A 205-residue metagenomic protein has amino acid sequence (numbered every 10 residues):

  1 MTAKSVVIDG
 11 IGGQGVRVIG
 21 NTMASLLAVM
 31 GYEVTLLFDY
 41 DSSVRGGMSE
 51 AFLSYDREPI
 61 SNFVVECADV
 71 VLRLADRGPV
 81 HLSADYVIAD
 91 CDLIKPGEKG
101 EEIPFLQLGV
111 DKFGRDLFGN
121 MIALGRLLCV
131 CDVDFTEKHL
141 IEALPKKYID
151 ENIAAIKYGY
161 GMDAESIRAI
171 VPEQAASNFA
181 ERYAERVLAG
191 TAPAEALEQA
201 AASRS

Functional and structural regions predicted by a protein language model:
M1-N178, A189, S205: Active-site cofactor/cluster-binding pocket
A176-R204: Active-site-proximal C-terminal subdomain of hydrolase catalytic domains
